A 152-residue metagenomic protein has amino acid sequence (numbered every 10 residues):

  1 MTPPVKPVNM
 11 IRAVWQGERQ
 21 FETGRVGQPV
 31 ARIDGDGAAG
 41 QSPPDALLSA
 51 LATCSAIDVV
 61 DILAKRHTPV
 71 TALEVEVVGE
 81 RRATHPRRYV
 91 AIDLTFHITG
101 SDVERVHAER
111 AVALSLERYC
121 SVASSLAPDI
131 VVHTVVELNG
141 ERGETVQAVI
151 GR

Functional and structural regions predicted by a protein language model:
M1-S49, V59-R152: Extended beta-strand/beta-hairpin segments
